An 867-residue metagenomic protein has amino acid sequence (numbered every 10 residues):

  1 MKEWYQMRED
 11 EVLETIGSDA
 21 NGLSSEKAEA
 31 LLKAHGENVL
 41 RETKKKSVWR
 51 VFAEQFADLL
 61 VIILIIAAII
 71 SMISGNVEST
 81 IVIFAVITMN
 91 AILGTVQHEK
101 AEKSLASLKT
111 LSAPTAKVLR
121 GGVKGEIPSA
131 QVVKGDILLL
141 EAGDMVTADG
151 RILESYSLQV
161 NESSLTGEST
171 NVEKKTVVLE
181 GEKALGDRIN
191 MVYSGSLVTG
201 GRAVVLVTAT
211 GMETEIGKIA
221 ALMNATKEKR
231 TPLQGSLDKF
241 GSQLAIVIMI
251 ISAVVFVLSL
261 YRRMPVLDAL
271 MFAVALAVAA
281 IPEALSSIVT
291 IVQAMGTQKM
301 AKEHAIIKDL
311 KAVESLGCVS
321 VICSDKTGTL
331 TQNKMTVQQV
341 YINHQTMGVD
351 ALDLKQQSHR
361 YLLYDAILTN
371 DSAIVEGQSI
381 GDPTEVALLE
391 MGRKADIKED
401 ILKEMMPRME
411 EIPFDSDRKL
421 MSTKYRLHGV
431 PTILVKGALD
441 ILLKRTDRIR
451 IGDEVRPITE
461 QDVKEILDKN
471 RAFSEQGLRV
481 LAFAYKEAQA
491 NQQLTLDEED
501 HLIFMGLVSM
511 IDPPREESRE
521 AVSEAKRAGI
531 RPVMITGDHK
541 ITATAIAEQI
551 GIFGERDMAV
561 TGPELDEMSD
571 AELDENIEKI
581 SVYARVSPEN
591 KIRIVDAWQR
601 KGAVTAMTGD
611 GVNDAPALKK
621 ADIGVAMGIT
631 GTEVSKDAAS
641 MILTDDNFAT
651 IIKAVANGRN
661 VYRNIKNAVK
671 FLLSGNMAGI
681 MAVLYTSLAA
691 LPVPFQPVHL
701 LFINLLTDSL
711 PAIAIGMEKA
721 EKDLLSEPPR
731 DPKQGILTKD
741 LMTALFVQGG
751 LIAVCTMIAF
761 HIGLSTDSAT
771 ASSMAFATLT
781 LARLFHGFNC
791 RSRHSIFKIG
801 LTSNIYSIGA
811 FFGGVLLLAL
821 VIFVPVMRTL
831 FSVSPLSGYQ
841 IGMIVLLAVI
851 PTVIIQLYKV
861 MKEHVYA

Functional and structural regions predicted by a protein language model:
M1-P729, I736-L737, G750, H761 (+2 more regions): Conserved cytosolic headpiece of P-type ATPases
L362, T770-A771: Alpha-helical scaffolds flanking conserved acidic
T707, I752, S773-G787: Generic alpha-helical transmembrane segments
D731-G750, A769-T770: Membrane-water interface at loop-to-transmembrane-helix junctions
C755: C-terminal catalytic subdomain
F760-H761, D767: Long hydrophobic segments that form regular secondary structure
